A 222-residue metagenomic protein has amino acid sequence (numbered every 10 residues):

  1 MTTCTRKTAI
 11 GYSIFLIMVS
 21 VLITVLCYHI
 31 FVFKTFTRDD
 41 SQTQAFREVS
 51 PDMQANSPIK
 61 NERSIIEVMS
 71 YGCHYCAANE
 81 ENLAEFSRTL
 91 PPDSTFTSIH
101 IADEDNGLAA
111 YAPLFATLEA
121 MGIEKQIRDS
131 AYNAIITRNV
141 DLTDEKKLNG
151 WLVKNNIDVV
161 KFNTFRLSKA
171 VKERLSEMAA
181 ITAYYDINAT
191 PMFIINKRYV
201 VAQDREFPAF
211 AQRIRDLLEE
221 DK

Functional and structural regions predicted by a protein language model:
M1-S20, T24, K154-K222: C-terminal cap of thioredoxin/glutaredoxin-like
T2-N106, M178-A179, A183-Y184, D221-K222: Extracytoplasmic thiol/disulfide redox context detector
F15, F31, Y111-L118, Q212-L218: Conserved short hydrophobic patches within well-ordered secondary structure
K60-E62, Y111, A189-T190: A structure-centric signal for secondary-structure junctions around beta-strands
G72-H74, H100-D105, I135-R138, K169 (+1 more regions): Short histidine/acidic/glycine/proline-rich micro-motifs that form metal- and phosphate-coordinating active-site loops
A78, A84, R88-P91, E119-I123 (+7 more regions): Sec-exported extracytoplasmic/periplasmic mature domains
A78, N82-E85, A109-P113, Q126 (+8 more regions): Extracytoplasmic/secreted proteins, especially bacterial periplasmic and envelope-associated proteins
L90-A120, E124-V153: Structural microenvironment flanking redox-active thiols in thiol-disulfide oxidoreductases
